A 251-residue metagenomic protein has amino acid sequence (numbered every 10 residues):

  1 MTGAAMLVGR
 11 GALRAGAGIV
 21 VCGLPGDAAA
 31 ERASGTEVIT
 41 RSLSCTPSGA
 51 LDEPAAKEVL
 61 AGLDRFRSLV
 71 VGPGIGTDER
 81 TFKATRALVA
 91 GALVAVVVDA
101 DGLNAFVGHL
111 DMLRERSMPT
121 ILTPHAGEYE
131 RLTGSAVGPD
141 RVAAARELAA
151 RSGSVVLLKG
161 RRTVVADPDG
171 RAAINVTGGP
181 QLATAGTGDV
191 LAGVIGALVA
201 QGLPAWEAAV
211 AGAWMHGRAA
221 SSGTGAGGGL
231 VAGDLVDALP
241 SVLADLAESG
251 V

Functional and structural regions predicted by a protein language model:
M1-V96, A100, N104-I121, A126-V251: Small-residue (G/A/S/T)-rich helix-start motifs and N-terminal tracts that mark the onset
